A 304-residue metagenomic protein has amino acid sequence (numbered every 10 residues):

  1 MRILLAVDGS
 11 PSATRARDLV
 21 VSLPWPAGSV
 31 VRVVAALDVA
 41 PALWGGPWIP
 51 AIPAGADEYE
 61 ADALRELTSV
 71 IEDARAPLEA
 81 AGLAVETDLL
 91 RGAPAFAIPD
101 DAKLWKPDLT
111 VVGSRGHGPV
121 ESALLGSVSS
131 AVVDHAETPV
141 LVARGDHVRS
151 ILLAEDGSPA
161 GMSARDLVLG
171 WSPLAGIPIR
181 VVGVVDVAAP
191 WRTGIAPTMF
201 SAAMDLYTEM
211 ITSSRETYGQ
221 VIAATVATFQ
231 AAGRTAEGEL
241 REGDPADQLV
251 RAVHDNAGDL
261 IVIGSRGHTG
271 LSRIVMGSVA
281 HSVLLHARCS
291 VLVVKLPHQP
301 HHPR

Functional and structural regions predicted by a protein language model:
M1-A54, A81-E86, V148-T208, T228-E239 (+2 more regions): Small/aliphatic-rich secondary-structure junction motif
R2, R17, S22, P26 (+2 more regions): Gly/Ser-rich helix-loop-strand patches that form or flank binding pockets for ribonucleotide-derived cofactors
P11, A93-F96, P119, S127 (+4 more regions): Short alpha-helical
S12, S22, D38-P41, A54-A61 (+3 more regions): Structural beta-alpha unit
A16, V70, A160, A164 (+3 more regions): Hydrophobic alpha-helical membrane-association signature
P53-S69, A202-Q220: A short acidic, glycine-rich active-site loop that binds or catalyzes chemistry on phosphate/adenosine moieties
D62-A63, E86-T87, H117-G118, D156-G157 (+3 more regions): A generic structural signal for short
